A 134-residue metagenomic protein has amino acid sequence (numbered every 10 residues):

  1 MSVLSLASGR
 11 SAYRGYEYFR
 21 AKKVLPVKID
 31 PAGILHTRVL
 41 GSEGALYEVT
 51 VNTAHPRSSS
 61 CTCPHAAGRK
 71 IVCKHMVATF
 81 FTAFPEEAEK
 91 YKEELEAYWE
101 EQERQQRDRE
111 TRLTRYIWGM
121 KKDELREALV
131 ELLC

Functional and structural regions predicted by a protein language model:
M1-C134: Long, low-complexity, compositionally biased intrinsically disordered regions
